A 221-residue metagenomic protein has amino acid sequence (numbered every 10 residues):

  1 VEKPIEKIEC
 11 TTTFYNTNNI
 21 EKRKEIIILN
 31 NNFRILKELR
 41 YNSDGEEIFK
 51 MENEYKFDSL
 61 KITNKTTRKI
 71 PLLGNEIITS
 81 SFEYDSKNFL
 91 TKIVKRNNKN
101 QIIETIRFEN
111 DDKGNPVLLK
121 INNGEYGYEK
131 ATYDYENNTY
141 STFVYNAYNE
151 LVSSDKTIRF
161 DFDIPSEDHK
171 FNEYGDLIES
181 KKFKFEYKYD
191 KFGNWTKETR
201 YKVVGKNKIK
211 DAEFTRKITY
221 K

Functional and structural regions predicted by a protein language model:
V1-K221: Buried hydrophobic residues that stabilize the cores of well-folded domains
